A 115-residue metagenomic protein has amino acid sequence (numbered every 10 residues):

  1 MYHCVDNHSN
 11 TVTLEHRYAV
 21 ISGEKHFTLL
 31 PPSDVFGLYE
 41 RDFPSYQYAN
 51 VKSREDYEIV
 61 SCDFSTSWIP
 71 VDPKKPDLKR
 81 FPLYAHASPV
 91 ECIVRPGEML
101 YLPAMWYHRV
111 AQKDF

Functional and structural regions predicted by a protein language model:
M1-E98, W106-F115: Active-site region of the double-stranded beta-helix
